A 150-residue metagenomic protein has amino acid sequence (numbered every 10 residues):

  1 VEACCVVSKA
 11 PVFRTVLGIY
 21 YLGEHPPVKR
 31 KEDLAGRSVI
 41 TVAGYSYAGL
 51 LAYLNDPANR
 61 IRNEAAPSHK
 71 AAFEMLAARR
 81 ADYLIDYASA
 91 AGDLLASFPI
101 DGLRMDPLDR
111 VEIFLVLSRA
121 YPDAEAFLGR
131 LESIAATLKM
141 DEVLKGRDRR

Functional and structural regions predicted by a protein language model:
V1-A3, A52, D82-D109: A ligand-binding cleft/hinge motif common to bilobed small-molecule-binding domains
V1-D33, A43, Y47: Acidic, polar ligand-binding/catalytic clefts
E2-C5, L50-Y53, A72-M75, L115: Short, charged, surface-exposed secondary-structure boundary motifs
A10-P11, A35, A43-A66, L94-P99 (+1 more regions): Ligand-binding cleft/hinge of the Venus flytrap
F13-G18, S97-A135: Periplasmic-binding protein-like
T15, L34-G36, A77, V111: Residue-level preference for short coil/turn positions at secondary-structure junctions
H25-V28, E32-Y45, L117-R150: Extended ligand-binding regions for polar small-molecule ligands
E32, H69-I85, S89, S97: Short helices/loops that flank or line small-molecule/ion binding pockets
